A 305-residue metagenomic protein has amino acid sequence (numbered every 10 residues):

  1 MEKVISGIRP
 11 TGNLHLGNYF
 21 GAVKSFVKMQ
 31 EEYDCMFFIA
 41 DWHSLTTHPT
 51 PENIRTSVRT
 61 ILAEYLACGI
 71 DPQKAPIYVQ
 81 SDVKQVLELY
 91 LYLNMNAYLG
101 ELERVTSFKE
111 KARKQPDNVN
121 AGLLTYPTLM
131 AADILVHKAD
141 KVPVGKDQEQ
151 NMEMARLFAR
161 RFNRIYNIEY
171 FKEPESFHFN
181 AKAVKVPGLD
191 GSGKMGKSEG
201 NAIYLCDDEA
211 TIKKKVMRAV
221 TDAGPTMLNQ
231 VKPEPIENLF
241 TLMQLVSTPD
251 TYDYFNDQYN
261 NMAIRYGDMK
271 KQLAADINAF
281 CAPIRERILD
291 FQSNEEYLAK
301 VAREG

Functional and structural regions predicted by a protein language model:
E2-A132, C281, R285: N-terminal Rossmann-like or analogous alpha/beta NTP/dinucleotide-binding catalytic cores that position adenine
L16-N18, R156-G305: Conserved nucleotide- and phosphate/pyrophosphate-binding catalytic cores in adenylate/nucleotidyl-handling enzymes
A22, L89, L124-P127, N151 (+3 more regions): Catalytic-loop motifs flanking and including active-site residues across diverse enzymes
Y65, L93, D147, S192 (+1 more regions): Divalent metal-coordination and catalytic microenvironments
L99-E103, V136-P143, S247-F255: Short helix-capping/linker segments at secondary-structure and domain boundaries
R113-F162, Y166, P187: Internal, conserved structured core segments that host functional sites
